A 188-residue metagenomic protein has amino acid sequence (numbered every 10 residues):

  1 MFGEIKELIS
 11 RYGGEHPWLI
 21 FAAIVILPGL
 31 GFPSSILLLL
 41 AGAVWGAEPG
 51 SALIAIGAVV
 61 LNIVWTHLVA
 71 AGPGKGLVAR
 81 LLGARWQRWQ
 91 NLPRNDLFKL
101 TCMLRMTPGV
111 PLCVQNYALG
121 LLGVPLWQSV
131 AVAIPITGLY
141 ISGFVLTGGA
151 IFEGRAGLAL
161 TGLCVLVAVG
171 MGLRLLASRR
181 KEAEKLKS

Functional and structural regions predicted by a protein language model:
M1-A22, E48, A52-Y117, L121-W127 (+2 more regions): Membrane-interfacial helix-loop-helix
I24-V44, E48-P49, G109-Q115, W127 (+1 more regions): Transmembrane helix boundary and interhelical junction motifs in multipass membrane proteins
I26, G57, T107, V132-P135: Small/hydrophobic positions within alpha-helical transmembrane segments of multi-pass membrane transporters
L39, A43, H67, Y117 (+2 more regions): Transmembrane alpha-helix boundary and packing residues in multipass membrane permease domains and related
G42, G57-N62, P135-L139, C164-L166: Transmembrane alpha-helical core residues of multi-pass small-molecule transporters, especially secondary transporters
L53-I54, A131-V132, G162: Hydrophobic core positions of alpha-helical segments in small-molecule transporters and transporter systems
V145-L160: Extracellular/periplasmic helix-loop-helix junctions in multi-pass membrane proteins
L158-G170: Small-residue-rich transmembrane alpha-helices that serve as helix-helix interface/gating elements in multipass
